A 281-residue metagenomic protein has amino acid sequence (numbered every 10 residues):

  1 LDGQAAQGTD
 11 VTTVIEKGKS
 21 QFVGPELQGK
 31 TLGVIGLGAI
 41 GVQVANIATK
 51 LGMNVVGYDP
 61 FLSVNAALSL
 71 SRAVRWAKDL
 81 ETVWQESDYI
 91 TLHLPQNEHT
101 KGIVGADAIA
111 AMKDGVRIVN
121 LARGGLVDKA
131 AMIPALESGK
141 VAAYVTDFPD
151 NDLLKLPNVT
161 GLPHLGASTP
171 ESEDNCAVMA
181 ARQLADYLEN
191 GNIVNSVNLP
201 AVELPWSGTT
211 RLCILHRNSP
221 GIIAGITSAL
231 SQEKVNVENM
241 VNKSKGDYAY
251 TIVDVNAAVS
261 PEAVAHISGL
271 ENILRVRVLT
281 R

Functional and structural regions predicted by a protein language model:
L1-T31, N195: Phosphate-binding beta-alpha-beta segment of Rossmann-like dinucleotide-binding domains, i.e., the NAD(P)
L37-G38: Glycine-rich Rossmann-fold phosphate-binding loop(s) that bind the pyrophosphate of adenine dinucleotide cofactors
G41-V42: N-terminal Rossmann-fold NAD(P) dinucleotide-binding loop
I47-A48, M112: Aromatic pocket-lining residues of Rossmann-like dinucleotide-binding sites
V55-G57: Short beta-strand "acidic-cap" motif of Rossmann-like dinucleotide-binding folds
P60-L153, S168: Rossmann-like adenosine-cofactor binding region
D114-W206, Y250, A265, T280: Rossmann-like dinucleotide-binding domain for NAD(H)/NADP(H)
V194, N198-R281: A conserved regulatory-domain signal marking ACT and ACT-like small-molecule sensing domains and adjacent regulatory
